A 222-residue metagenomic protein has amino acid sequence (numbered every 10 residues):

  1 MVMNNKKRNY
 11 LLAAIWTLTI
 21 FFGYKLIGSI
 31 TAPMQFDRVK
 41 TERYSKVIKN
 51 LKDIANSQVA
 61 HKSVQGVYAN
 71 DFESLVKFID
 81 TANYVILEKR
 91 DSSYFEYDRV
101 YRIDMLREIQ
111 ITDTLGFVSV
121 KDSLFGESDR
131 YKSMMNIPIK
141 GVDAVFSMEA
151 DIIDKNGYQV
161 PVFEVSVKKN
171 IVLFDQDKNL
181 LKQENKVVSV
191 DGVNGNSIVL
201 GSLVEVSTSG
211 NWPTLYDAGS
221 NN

Functional and structural regions predicted by a protein language model:
M1-R8: Short, Lys/Arg-rich N-terminal segment immediately upstream of the first membrane anchor
R8-G28: Hydrophobic membrane-insertion alpha-helices, especially the h-region of bacterial N-terminal signal peptides
F21-G23, Y44, D129-Y131: A generic short-segment signal for beta-strand/edge and adjacent turn/coil regions
F22-F36, K62: C-terminal juxtamembrane segment of a hydrophobic transmembrane alpha-helix
R38-E42: Juxtamembrane extracytosolic/periplasmic "stalk" immediately C-terminal to the first targeting helix
R43-Q65: N-terminal alpha-helical signal peptides/signal-anchor transmembrane segments
S63, V67-N222: Low-complexity, acidic interaction segments enriched in glycine
